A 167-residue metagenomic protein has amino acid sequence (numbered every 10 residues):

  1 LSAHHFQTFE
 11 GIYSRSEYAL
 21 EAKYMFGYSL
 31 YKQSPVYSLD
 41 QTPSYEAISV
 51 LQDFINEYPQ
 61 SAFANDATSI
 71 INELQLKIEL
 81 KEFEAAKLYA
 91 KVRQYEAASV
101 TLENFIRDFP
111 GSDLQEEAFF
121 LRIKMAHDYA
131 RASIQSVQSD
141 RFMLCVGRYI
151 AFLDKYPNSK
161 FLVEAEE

Functional and structural regions predicted by a protein language model:
L1-E167: Acidic, polar-rich low-complexity tracts and alpha-helical solenoid repeat scaffolds
